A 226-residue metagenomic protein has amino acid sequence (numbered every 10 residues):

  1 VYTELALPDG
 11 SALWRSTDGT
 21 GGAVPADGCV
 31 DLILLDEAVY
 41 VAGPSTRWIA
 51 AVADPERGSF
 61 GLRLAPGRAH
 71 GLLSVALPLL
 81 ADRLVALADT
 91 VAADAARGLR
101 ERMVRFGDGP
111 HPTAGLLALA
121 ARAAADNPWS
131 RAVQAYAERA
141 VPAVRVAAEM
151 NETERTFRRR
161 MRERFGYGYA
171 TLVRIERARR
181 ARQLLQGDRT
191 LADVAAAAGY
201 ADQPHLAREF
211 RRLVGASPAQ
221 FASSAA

Functional and structural regions predicted by a protein language model:
V1-E154, R164-Y169, Q183-Q186, T190-A201 (+1 more regions): Alpha-helical bundle regulatory/interaction domains
R160, R164, E209, L213 (+1 more regions): Residues in the recognition helix of alpha-helical DNA-binding motifs
